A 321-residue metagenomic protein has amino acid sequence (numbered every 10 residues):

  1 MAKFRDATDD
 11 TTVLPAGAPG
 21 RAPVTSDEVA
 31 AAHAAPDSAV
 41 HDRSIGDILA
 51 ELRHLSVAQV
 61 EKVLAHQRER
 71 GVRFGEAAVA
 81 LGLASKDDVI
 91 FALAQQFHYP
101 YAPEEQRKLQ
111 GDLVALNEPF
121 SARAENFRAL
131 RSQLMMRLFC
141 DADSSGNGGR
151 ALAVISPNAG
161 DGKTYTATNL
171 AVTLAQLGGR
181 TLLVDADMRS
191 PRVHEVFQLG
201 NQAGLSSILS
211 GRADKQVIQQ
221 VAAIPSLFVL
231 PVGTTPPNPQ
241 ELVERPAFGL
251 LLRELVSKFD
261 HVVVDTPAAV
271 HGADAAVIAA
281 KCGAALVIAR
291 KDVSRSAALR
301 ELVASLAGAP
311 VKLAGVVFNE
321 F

Functional and structural regions predicted by a protein language model:
A2-A39, E51-R70, A80-P103, R107-F321: P-loop NTP-binding module
